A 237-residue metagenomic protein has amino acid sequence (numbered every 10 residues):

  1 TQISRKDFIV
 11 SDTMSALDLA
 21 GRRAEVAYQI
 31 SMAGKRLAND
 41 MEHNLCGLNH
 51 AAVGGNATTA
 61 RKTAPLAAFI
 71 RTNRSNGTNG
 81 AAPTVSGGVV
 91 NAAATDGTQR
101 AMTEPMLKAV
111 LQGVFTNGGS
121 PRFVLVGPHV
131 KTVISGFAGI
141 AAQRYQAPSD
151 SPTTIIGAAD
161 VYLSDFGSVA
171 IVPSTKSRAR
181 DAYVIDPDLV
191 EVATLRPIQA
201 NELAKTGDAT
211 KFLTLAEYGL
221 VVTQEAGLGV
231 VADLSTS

Functional and structural regions predicted by a protein language model:
T1-S237: Flexible, glycine/threonine- and acidic-rich loop/arm segments that mediate assembly and lattice contacts in viral
